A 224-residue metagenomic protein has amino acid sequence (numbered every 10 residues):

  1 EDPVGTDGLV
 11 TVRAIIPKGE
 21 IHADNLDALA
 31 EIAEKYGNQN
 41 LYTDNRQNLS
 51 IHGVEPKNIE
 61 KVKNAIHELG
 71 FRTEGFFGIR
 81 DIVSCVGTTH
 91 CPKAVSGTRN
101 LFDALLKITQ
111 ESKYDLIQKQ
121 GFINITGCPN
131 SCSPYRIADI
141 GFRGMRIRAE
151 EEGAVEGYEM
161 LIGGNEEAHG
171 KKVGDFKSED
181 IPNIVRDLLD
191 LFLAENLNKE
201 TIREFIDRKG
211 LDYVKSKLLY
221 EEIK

Functional and structural regions predicted by a protein language model:
E1-T11, I16-G19, H52-G53, S131 (+4 more regions): Accessory RNA-recognition modules of RNA-modification enzymes
E1-V10, P17-N40, I181-V185, L189-K199 (+1 more regions): Long hydrophobic segments that form regular secondary structure
T6, R136-N198: Mobile "lid/hinge" segments at catalytic clefts and subdomain interfaces of large enzymes
R13-E152: Small-residue-enriched alpha-helical segments and adjacent helix-cap loops that form tight helix-helix packing
Q118, L197-I202: Acidic/polar loop patches that form or flank catalytic/metal-binding clefts of enzymes that bind anionic ligands
